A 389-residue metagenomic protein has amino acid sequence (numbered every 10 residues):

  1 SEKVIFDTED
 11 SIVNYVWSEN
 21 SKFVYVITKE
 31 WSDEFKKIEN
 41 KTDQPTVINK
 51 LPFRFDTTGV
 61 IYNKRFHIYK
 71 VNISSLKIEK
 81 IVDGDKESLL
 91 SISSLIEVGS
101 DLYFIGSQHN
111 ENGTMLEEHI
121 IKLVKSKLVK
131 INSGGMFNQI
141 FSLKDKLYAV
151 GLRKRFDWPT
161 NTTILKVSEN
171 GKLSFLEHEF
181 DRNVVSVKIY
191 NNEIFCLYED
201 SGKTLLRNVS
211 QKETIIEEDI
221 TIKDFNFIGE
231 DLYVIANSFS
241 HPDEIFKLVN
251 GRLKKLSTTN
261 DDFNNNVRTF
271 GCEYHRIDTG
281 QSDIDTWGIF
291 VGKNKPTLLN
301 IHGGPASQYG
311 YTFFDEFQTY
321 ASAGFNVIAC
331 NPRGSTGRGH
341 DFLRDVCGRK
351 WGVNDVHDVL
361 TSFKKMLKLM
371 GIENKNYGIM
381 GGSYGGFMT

Functional and structural regions predicted by a protein language model:
S1-E34: Hydrophobic or amphipathic alpha-helical targeting/insertion segments
S1-V13, V71-I92, K122-L143, L152-T160 (+4 more regions): Multi-bladed beta-propeller domains
V26-W31, T58-Y62, I96-G99, Y103-T114 (+9 more regions): Beta-strand C-termini and the immediately following turn/loop, strongest in propeller blades
I27, E34, I61-H67, S93 (+4 more regions): Non-catalytic accessory segments flanking enzyme active sites
K29-V71, E117-H119, T162-T163, L253-D261 (+1 more regions): Predominantly five- to eight-bladed beta-propeller fold
E34-K36, R65-H67, N112-I121, D157-L165 (+2 more regions): Structural motif
T259-L369, N374-K375, G382: Cap/lid segment of the alpha/beta-hydrolase catalytic domain
G381-T389: Glycine-rich nucleophile elbow surrounding the catalytic serine of serine-hydrolase chemistry
